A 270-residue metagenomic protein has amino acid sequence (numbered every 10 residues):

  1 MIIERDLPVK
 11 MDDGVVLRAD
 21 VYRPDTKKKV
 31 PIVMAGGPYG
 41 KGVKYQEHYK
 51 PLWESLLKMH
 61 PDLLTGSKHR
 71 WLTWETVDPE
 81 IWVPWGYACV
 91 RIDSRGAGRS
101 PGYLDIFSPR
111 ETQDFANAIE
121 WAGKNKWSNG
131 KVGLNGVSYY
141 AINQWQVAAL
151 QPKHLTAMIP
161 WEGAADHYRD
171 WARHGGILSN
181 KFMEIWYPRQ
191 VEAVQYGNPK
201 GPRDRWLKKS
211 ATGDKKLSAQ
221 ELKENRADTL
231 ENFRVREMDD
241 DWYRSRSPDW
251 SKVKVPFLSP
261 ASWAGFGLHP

Functional and structural regions predicted by a protein language model:
M1-K27, I32: N-terminal cap/lid segment of alpha/beta-hydrolase-fold proteins
A19-K28, Y39, E120, S245-P248: Short beta-strand-to-loop junctions in surface cap/lid or active-site-entrance loops
G42-Q46, K50-K68, L72-P79, P84 (+1 more regions): Accessory cap/linker subdomain of secreted extracellular hydrolases
T73-W74, P84, I106-K126: Alpha/beta-hydrolase active-site loop
P79-R99: Conserved alpha/beta-hydrolase
K126-Y139: Alpha/beta-hydrolase fold nucleophile elbow
S259-A261: Short beta-strand/loop motif that positions the catalytic acidic residue of the alpha/beta-hydrolase fold
G265-P270: Conserved alpha/beta-hydrolase "acid-adjacent" motif
